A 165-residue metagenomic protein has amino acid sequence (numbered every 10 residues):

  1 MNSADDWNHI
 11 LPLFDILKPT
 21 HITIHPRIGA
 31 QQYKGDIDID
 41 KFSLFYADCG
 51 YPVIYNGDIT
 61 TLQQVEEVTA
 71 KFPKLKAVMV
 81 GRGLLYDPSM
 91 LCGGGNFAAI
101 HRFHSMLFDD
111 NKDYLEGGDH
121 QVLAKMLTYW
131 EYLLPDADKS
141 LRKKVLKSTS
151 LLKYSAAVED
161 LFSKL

Functional and structural regions predicted by a protein language model:
M1-A4, I28-G35: Short, small-residue-enriched loops and turns at beta-alpha junctions that line or gate enzyme active sites
D6-H21, Y33, D40, Y46-Y55 (+1 more regions): Alpha/beta catalytic cores of nucleotide-metabolism and tRNA/nucleoside-modifying enzymes
H21-R27: Short beta-strands and strand-loop turn motifs
